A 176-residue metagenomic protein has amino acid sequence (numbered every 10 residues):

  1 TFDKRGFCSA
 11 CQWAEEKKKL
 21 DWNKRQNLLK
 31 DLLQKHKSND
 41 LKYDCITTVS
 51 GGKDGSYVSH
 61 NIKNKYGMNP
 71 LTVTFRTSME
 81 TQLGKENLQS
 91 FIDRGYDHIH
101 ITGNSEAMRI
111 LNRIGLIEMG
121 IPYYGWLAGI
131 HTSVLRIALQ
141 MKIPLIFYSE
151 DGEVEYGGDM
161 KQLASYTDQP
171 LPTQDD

Functional and structural regions predicted by a protein language model:
T1-D176: ATP-dependent adenylation/nucleotidyltransferase module used to activate substrates
